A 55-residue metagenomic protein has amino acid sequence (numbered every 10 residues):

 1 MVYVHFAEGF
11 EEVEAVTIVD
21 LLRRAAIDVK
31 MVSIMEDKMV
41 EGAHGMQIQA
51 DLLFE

Functional and structural regions predicted by a protein language model:
M1-E55: Extended, subdomain-level signal for the structured scaffold at the beginning of enzyme domains
